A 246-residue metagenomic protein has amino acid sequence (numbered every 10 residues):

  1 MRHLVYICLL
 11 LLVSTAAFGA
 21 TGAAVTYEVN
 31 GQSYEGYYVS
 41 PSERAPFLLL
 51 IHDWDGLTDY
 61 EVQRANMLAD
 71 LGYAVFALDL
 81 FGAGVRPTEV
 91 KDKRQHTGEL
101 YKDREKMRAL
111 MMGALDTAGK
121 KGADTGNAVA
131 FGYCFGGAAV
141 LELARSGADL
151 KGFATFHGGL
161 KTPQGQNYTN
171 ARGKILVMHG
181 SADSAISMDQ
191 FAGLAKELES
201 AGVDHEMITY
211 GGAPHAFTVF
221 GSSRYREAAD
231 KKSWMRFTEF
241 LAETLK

Functional and structural regions predicted by a protein language model:
A24-K121, V219-G221: Serine-hydrolase catalytic machinery in alpha/beta-hydrolase-like enzymes
R64, S187-E197: Short alpha-helix in the alpha/beta-hydrolase fold that links the catalytic acid
G122-Y133: Alpha/beta-hydrolase fold nucleophile elbow
A130-G132, F156, M178: Short beta-strand immediately N-terminal to the catalytic nucleophile in serine-hydrolase-like folds
G132-G136, V140: Gly/Ala-rich beta-loop-alpha elbow adjacent to hydrolase catalytic centers
D149-G159: A conserved short beta-strand
V177-H179, D183: Short beta-strand/loop motif that positions the catalytic acidic residue of the alpha/beta-hydrolase fold
E199-K246: C-terminal catalytic histidine-bearing segment of alpha/beta-hydrolase fold enzymes
